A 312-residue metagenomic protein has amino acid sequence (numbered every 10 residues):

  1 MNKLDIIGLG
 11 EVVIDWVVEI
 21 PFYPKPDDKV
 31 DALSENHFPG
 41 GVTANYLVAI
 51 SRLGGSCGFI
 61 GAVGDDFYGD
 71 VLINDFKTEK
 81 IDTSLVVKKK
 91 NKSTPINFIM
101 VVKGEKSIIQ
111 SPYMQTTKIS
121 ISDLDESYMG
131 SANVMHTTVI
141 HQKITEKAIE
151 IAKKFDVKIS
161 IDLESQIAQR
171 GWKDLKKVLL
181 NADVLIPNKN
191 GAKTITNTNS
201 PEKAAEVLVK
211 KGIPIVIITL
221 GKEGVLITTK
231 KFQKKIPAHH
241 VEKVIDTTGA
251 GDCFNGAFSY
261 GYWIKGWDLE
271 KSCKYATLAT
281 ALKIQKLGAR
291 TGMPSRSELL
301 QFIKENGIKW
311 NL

Functional and structural regions predicted by a protein language model:
M1-A62, F67-T78, V244, W310-L312: Glycine-rich phosphate/adenosyl-contacting loop at the front of the ribokinase-like
M1-I7, P201-L312: Conserved phosphate-binding/catalytic region of the ribokinase-like
D65-D66, V139-I144, E164-A168: Short beta->alpha connector loops
D75-N91: A glycine-rich helix N-cap at a beta->alpha junction
S84, K88-K89, I99-V139, K143: Conserved phosphate-binding/catalytic loop of the ribokinase/pfkB sugar-kinase fold
I149, K153-K158, Q166-K235: Conserved phosphate/ATP/ADP-binding segment of small-molecule kinases
